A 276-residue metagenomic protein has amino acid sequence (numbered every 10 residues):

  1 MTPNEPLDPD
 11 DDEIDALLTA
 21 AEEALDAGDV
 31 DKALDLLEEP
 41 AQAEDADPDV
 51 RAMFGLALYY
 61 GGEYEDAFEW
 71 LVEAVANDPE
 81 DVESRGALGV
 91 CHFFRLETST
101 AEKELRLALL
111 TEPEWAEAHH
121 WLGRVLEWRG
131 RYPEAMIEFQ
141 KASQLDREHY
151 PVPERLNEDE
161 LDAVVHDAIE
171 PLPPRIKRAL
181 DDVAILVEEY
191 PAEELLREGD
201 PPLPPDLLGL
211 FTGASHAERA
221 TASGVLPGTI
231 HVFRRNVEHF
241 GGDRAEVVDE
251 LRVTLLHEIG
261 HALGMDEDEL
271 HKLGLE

Functional and structural regions predicted by a protein language model:
L7-D49, M53-D66: Alpha-helical segment of the N-proximal tetratricopeptide repeat
A43, N77, T111, W128 (+1 more regions): Structural marker of alpha-solenoid helical repeat scaffolds
L208-R252, A262-E276: Active-site scaffold of zinc-dependent metalloenzymes
